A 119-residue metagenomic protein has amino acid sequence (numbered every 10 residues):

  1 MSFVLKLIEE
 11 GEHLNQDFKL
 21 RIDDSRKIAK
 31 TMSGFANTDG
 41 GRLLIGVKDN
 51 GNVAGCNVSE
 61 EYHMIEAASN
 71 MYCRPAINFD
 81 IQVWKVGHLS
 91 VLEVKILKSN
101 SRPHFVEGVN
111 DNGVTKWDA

Functional and structural regions predicted by a protein language model:
M1-A119: Conserved N-terminal catalytic/coupling substructures associated with nucleotide/phosphate chemistry
